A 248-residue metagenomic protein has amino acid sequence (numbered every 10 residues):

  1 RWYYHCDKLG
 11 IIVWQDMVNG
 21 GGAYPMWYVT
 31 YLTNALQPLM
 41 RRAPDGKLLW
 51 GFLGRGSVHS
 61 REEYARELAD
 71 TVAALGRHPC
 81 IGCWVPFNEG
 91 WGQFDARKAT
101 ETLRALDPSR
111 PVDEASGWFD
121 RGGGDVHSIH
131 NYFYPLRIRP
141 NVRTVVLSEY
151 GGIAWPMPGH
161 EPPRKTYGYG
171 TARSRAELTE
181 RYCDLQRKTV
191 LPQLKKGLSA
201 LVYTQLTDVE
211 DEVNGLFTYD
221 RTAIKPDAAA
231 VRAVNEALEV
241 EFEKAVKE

Functional and structural regions predicted by a protein language model:
R1-T222, P226-A229, N235, E241-K244: Substrate-binding/catalytic cleft of secreted carbohydrate-active enzymes, primarily glycoside hydrolases
